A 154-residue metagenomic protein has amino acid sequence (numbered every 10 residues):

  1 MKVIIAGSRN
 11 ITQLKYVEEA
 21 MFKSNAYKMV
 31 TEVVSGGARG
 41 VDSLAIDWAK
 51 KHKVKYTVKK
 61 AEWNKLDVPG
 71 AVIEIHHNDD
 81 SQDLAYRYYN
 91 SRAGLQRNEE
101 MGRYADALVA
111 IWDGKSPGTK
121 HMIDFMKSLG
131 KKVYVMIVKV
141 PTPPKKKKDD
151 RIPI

Functional and structural regions predicted by a protein language model:
M1-I4: Residues that mark the start of a beta-strand
A6-S8: Glycine-rich beta-strand-to-loop/alpha-helix junction loops that act as flexible
N10-P144: Acidic/glycine-enriched connector segments
D149-I154: Short acidic DE-rich linear segments
